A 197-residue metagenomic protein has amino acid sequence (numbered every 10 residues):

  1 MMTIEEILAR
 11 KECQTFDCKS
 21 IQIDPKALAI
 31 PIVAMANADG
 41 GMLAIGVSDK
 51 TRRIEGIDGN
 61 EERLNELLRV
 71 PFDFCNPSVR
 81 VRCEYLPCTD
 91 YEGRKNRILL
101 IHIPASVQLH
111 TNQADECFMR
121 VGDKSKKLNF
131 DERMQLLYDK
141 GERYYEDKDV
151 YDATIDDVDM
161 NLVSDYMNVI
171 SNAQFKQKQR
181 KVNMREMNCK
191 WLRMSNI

Functional and structural regions predicted by a protein language model:
M1-I197: Conserved N-terminal catalytic/coupling substructures associated with nucleotide/phosphate chemistry
